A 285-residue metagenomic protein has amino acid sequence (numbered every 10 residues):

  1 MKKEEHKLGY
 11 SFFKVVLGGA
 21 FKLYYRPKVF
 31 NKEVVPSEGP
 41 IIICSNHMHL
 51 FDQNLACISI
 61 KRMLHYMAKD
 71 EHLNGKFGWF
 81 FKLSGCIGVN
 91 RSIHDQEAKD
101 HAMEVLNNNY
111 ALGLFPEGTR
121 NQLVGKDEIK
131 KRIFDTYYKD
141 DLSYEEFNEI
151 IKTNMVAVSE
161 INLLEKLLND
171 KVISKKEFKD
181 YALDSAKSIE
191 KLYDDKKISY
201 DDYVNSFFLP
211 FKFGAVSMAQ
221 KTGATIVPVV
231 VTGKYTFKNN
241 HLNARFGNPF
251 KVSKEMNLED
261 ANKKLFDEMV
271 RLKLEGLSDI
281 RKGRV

Functional and structural regions predicted by a protein language model:
M1-E4, L8-G9, K99-V285: Non-catalytic C-terminal accessory region of glycerolipid acyltransferases and related lyso-lipid remodeling enzymes
M1-N31, S37, L55, R62 (+2 more regions): A transmembrane-helix-recognition feature enriched in membrane-embedded lipid enzymes and envelope glyco-/phospholipid
V16-G18, L83-N90, K197-Y203: Short, basic, glycine/proline-bearing loop/turn elements
Y25, S92-D95, F208, L258: A conditional alpha-helix N-cap/helix-loop micro-motif detector
P27-K32, F51-Q53, L73, K99-H101 (+1 more regions): A generic local structural motif
V29-F30, I87-N90, K126-E128: Short acidic-hydrophobic, aromatic-tinged amphipathic segments that line or gate anion-handling sites
V35-E38, V105-N107: Flexible, charged surface loops at secondary-structure boundaries
S37-H94, H101, K131-T153, V158 (+1 more regions): Catalytic core of membrane glycerolipid acyltransferases/transacylases, capturing the structured, soluble-facing
